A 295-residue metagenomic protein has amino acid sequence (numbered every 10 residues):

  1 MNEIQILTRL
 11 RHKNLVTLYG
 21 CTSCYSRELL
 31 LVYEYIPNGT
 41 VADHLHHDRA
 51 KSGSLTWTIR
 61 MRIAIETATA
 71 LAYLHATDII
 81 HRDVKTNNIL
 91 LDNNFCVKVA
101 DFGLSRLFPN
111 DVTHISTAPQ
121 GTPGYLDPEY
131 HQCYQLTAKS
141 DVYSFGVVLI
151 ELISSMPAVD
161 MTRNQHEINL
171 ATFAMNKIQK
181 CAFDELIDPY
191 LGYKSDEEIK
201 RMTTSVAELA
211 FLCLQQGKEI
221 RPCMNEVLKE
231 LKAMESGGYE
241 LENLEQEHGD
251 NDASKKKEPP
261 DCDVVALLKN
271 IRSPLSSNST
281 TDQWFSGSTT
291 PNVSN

Functional and structural regions predicted by a protein language model:
E3-I4: Regulatory alphaC helix of protein kinase catalytic domains
Y19-L29: Short beta-strand micro-motifs within the conserved protein kinase catalytic domain, predominantly in the N-lobe
R27-T40: Conserved short submotifs of the Hanks-type protein kinase catalytic core that shape the nucleotide-binding pocket
T69-I79: Protein kinase catalytic-loop region centered on the HRD/HxD motif
I79-L91: Catalytic-loop of the protein kinase fold
D141: Conserved catalytic-loop aspartate of Hanks-type protein kinases
Q165, I187, S195-N295: Intrinsically disordered, low-complexity cytosolic regulatory tails and linkers adjacent to catalytic/signaling modules
